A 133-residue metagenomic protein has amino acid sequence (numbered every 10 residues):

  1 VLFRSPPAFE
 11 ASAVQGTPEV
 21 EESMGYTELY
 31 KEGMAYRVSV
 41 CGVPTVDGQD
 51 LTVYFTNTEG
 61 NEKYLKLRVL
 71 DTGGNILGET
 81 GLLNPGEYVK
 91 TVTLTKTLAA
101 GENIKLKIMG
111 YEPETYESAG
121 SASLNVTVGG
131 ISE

Functional and structural regions predicted by a protein language model:
S5-V46, G129-S132: Transition segment at domain starts
D47-V53: Structural beta-strand segments of beta-rich domains
Y54-E59: Asparagine-centered strand-capping/turn motif at beta-strand->loop junctions
K66-L70: Beta-strand signatures of extracellular beta-sandwich domains
N75-P85: Solvent-exposed serine/threonine-rich low-complexity stretches and specific carbohydrate-binding patches
L94-E102: Surface-exposed, short loops/turns at beta-strand junctions within beta-sandwich domains
S118-E133: Short beta-strand elements
